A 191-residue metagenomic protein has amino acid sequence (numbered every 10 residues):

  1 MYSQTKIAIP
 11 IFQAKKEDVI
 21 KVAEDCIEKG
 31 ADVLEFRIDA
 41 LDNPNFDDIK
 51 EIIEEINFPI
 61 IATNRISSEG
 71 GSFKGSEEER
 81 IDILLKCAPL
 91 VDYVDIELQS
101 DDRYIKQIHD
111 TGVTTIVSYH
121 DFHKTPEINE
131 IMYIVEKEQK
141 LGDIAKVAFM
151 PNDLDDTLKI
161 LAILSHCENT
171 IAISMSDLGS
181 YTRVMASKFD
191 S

Functional and structural regions predicted by a protein language model:
M1, E168-S191: Active-site pocket-lining/capping segments in soluble small-molecule metabolic enzymes
M1-G71, E77: Conserved N-terminal beta1-alpha1 strand-loop-helix module at the mouth
P10-F12, V33-D42, T63, L84 (+4 more regions): Catalytic beta/alpha-barrel core
A14-I27, G75-K86, P126-K137: Short, acidic/polar
K16, A40-E54, E97-G112, P126-E130 (+2 more regions): Active-site-adjacent beta->alpha loops and helix N-cap segments on the catalytic face of soluble alpha/beta enzymes
C26, L34, V94, I160 (+1 more regions): Conserved, mostly hydrophobic/aromatic
G30-D32, N57-F58, A88-Y93, Q107-V117 (+3 more regions): Glycine-enriched alpha-helix->loop->beta-strand junction motifs that scaffold or abut catalytic
R65-K86, D177-K188: Cofactor- and metal-binding active-site motifs of prokaryotic enzymes that mediate redox/radical or nucleophilic
